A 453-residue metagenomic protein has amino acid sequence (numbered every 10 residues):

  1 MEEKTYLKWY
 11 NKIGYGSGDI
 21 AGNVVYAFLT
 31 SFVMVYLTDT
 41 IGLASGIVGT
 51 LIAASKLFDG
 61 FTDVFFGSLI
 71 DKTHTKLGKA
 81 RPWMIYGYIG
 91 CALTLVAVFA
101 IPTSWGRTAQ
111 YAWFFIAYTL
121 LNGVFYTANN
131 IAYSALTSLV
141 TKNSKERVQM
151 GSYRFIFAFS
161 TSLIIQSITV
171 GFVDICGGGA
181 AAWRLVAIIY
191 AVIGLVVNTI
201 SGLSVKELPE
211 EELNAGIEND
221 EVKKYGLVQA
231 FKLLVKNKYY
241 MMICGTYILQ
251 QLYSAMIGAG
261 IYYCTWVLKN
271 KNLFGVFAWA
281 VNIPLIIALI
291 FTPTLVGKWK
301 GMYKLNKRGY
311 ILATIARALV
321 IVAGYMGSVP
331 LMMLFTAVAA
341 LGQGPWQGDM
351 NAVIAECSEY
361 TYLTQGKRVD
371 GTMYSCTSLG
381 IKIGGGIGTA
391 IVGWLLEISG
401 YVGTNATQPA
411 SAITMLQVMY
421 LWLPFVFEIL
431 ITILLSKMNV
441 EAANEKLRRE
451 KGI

Functional and structural regions predicted by a protein language model:
E2-I453: Membrane-embedded alpha-helical bundles of multi-pass transporters/translocases, especially carrier/permease families
